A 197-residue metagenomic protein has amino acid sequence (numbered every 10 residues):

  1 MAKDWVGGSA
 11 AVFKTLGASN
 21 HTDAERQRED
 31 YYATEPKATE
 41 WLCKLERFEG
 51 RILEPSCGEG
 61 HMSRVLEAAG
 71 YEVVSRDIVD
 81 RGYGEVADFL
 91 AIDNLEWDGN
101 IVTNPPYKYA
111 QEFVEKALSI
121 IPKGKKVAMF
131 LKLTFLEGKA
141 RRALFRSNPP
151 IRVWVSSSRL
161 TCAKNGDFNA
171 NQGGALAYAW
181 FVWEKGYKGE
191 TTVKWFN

Functional and structural regions predicted by a protein language model:
M1-N197: Class I S-adenosyl-L-methionine-dependent methyltransferase catalytic core
